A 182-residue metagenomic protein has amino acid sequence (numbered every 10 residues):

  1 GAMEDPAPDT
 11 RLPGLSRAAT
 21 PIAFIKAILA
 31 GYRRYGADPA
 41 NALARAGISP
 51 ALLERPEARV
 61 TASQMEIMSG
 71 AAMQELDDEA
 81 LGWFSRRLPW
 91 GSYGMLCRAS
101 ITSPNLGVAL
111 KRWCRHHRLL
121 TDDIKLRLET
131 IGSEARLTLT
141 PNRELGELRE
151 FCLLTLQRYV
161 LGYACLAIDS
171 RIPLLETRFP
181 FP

Functional and structural regions predicted by a protein language model:
G1-R136, P173: N-terminal low-complexity or simple alpha-helical regulatory segments that function as activation/interaction modules
K125-P182: DNA-contacting interfaces and partner/effector-binding or oligomerization modules in DNA-centric proteins
